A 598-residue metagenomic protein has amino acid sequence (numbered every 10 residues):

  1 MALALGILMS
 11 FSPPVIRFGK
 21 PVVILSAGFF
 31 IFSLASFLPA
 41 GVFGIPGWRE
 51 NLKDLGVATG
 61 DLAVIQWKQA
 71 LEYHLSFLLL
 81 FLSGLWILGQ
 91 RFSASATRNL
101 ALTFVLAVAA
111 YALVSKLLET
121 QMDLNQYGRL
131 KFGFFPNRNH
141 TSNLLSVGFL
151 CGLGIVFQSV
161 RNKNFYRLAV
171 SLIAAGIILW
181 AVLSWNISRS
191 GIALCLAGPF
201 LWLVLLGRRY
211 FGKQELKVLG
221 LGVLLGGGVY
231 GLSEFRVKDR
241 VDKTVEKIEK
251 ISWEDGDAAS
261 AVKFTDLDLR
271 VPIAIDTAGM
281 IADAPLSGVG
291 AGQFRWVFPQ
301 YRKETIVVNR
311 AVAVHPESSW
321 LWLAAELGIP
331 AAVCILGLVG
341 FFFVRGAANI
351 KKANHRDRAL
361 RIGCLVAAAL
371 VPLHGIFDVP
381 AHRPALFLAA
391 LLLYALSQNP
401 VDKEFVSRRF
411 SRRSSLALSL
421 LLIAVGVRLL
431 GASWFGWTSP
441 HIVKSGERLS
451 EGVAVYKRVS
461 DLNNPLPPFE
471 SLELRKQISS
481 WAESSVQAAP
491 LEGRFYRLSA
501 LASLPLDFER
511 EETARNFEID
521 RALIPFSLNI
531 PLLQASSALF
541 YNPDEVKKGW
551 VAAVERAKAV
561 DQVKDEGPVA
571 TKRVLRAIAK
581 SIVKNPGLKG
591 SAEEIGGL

Functional and structural regions predicted by a protein language model:
M1-M9, S26, F30-L34, K68-R129 (+4 more regions): Alpha-helical transmembrane segments of multi-pass inner-membrane proteins
M1-T103, G154-I173, F200-G220, V401-V453 (+7 more regions): Transmembrane signal-anchor hairpin modules in multi-pass inner-membrane enzymes, especially those that act on
N51-Q66, D123-P136, D268, P272 (+1 more regions): Juxtamembrane membrane-water interface segments that cap and precede transmembrane helices
L100-T103, P199, T244-K247, Q293 (+2 more regions): Short acidic/histidine-centered micro-motifs embedded in hydrophobic/aromatic stretches that mark compact functional
L130-F134, G198, Y230-D276, A282 (+1 more regions): Flexible juxtamembrane loops connecting transmembrane helices in multi-pass membrane enzymes that build or modify
N137, E254-F264, L269-A313, W320-L323 (+1 more regions): TM-adjacent membrane-interface loops and short helices in multi-pass inner/ER membrane proteins
Y301-E304, V308, V312, W434-Q562: Soluble catalytic regions of membrane-associated enzymes that act on cell-envelope and secretory-pathway components
